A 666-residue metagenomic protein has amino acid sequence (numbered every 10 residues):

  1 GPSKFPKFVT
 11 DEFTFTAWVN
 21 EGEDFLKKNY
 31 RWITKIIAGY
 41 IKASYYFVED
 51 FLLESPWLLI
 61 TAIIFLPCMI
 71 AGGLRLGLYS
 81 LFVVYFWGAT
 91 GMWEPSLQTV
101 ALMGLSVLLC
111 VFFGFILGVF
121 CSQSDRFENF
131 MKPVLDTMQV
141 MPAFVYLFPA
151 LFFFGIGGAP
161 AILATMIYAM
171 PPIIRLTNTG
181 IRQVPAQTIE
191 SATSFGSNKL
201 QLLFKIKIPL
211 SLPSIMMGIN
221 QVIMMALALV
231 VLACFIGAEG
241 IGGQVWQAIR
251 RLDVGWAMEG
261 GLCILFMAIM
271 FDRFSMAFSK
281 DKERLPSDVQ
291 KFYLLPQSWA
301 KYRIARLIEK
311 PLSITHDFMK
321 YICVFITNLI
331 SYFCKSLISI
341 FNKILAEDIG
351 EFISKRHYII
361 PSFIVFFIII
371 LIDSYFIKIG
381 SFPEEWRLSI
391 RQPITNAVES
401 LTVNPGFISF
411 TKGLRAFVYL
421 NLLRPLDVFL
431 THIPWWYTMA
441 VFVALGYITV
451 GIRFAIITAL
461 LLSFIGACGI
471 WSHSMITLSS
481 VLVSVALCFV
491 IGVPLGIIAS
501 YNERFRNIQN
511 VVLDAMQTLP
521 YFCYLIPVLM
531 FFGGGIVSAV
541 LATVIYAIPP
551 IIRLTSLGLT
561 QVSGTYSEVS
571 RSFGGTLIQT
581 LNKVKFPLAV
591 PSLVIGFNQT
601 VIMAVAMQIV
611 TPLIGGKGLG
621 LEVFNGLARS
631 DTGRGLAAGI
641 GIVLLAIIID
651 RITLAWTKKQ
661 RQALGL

Functional and structural regions predicted by a protein language model:
G1-A101, M276-S479, T653-L666: N-terminal, non-cleaved signal-anchor transmembrane helix
K42-L53, W93-L105, E128-M131, L135-Q139 (+15 more regions): Alpha-helical membrane-interface segments at transmembrane helix boundaries
W87, L102-L105, L109-G114, V119-S122 (+5 more regions): Generic hydrophobic transmembrane alpha-helix motif, especially the helices
P95, T99, V119, N129-P133 (+15 more regions): Membrane-spanning helices that line or support transport/gating and their immediate boundary helices in channels
M103, V107-V119, Q123, G218-L227 (+15 more regions): Hydrophobic positions within alpha-helical transmembrane segments of bacterial inner-membrane proteins
F152, I181, A226-M267, E283-R284 (+4 more regions): Glycine-rich helix-loop "coupling/hinge" segments at transmembrane-helix boundaries in multipass transporters
L163, I167, K199-L232, G255 (+7 more regions): Transmembrane alpha-helices
I173-G218, P550-Q599, V623: Short cytoplasmic-facing helical segments at TM-TM junctions of multi-pass membrane proteins
